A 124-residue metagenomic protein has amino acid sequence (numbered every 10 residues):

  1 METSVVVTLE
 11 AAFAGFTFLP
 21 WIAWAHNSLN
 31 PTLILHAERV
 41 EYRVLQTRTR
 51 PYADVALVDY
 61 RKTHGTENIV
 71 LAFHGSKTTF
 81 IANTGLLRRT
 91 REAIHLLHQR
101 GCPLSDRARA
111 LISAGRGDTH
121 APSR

Functional and structural regions predicted by a protein language model:
M1-L33, E92, P122: Anionic N-terminal interaction surfaces
E2-V6, L57-R124: Acidic, Ser/Thr- and proline-rich intrinsically disordered linker/docking segments of eukaryotic scaffolds
A14-F16, W21, H36-R39, Y52 (+2 more regions): Generic alpha-helix detector with strongest preference for long hydrophobic helices that associate with membranes
A25-T66: Phosphoinositide-binding peripheral membrane targeting modules
